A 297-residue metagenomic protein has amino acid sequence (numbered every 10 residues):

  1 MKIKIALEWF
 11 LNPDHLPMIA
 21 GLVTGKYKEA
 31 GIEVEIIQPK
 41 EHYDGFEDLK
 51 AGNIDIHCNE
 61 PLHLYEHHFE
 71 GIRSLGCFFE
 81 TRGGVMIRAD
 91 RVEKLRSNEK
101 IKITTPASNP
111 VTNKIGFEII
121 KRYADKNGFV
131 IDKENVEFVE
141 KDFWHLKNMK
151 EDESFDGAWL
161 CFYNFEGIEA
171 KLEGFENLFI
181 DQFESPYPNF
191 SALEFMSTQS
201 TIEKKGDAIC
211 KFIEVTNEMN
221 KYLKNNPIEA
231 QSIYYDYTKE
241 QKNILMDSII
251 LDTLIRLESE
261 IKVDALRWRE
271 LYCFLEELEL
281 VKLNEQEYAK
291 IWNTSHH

Functional and structural regions predicted by a protein language model:
K2-F138, S154-F162: Short, glycine-/small- and polar/acidic-enriched structural segments that line small-molecule recognition paths
I37-Q38, Y43-G45, Y65-E66, E166 (+3 more regions): Short secondary-structure capping/turn micro-motifs that flank functional sites
F46-E47, Y65, K147-N148, I168 (+1 more regions): Alpha-helical segments flanking ligand/cofactor-binding loops in enzyme cores
P61, E151-D236: Pocket-lining segment of extracytoplasmic ligand-binding domains
G128-E137, L178-I180, T238-L251, V281-Y288: Short, surface-exposed acidic
K141-K147, E153-F155: Internal, conserved structured core segments that host functional sites
K205-L280: Secondary-structure end/capping motifs
Y272-H297: Conserved C-terminal helix/tail region of periplasmic/extracytoplasmic solute-binding proteins
